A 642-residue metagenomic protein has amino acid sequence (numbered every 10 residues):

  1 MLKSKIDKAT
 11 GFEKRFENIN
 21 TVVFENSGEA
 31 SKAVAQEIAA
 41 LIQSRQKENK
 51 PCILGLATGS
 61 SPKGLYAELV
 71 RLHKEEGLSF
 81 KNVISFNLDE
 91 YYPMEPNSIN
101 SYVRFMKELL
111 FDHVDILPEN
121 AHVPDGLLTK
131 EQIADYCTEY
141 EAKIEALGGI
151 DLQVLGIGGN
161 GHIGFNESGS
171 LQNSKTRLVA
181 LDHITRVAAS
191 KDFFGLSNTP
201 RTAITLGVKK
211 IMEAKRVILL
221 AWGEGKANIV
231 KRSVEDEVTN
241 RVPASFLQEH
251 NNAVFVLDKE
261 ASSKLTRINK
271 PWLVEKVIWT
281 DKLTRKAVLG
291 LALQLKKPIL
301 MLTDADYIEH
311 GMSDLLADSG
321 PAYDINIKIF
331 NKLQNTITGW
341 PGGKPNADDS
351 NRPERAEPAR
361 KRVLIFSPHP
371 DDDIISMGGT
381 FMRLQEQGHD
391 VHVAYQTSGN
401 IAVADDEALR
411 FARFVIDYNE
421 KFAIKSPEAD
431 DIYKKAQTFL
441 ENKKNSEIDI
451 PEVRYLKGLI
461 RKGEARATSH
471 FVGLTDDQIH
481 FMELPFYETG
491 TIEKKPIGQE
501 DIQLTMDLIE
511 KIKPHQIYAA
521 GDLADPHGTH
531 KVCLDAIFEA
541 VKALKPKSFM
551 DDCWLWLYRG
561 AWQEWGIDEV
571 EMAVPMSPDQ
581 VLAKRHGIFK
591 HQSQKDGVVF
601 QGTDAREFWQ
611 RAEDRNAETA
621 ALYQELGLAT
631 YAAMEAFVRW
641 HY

Functional and structural regions predicted by a protein language model:
M1-I53, D348-S350, E357: N-terminal glycine-/serine-/threonine-rich phosphate-binding loop
K5-N18, L78-L152: Ligand-binding beta-strand-loop-alpha-helix segment within the catalytic cores of soluble metabolic enzymes
K8, L206-K209, K215-S313: ATP/nucleoside-binding phosphotransfer catalytic cores, i.e., glycine-rich phosphate-binding loops
Q46-E75: Glycine-rich N-terminal segment of FAD-binding domains in flavoprotein oxidoreductases, spanning the beta-loop-helix
L56-S61, L155-G159, W222: Glycine-rich beta-strand-to-loop/alpha-helix junction loops that act as flexible
T129-K130, Q294-P370, I374-D551, L557 (+6 more regions): Active-site beta-strand->loop->alpha-helix modules in alpha/beta enzyme cores, enriched in Gly/His/Asp(Glu)
G159-L181, V234-E237, K531-A540, E571-P575: Short, surface-exposed, charged loop/turn segments at secondary-structure junctions
G164-V208: Class I SAM-dependent methyltransferase SAM-binding "motif I" and its flanking Rossmann-like core
